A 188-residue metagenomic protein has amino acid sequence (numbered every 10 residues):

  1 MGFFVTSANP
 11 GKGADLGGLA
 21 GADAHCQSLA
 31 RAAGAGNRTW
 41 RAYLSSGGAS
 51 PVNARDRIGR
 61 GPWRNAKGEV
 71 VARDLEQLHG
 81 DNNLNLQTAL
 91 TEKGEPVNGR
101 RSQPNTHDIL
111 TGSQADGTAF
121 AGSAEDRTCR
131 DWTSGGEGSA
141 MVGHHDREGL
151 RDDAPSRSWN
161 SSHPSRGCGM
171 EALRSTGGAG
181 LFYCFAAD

Functional and structural regions predicted by a protein language model:
M1-D188: Secreted/extracellular ectodomain signature
